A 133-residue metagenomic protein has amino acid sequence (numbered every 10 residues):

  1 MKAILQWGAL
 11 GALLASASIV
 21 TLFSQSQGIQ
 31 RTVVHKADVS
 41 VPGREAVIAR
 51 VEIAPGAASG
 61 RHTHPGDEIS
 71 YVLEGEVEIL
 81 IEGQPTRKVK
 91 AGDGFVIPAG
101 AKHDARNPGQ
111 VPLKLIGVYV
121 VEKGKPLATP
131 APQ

Functional and structural regions predicted by a protein language model:
K2-R50, L80, T86, V96 (+1 more regions): A short, N-terminal "cap"/entry segment at the start of jelly-roll beta-barrel domains of the cupin/DSBH fold
S40-R44, A57-Y71: A short beta-loop-beta micro-motif enriched in histidine and acidic residues
R50-I53, H64-I79: Short, conserved beta-strand element in jelly-roll/cupin
I53-A54, V77, G83-G100: Short acidic-glycine-tyrosine-enriched beta hairpin
S59-H64, I81, K88, R106-P108: Short histidine-centered beta-strand/loop micro-motifs that create catalytic or ligand/metal-coordination sites
E78, T86, G100-P126: Ligand-binding loop in jelly-roll beta-barrel domains
